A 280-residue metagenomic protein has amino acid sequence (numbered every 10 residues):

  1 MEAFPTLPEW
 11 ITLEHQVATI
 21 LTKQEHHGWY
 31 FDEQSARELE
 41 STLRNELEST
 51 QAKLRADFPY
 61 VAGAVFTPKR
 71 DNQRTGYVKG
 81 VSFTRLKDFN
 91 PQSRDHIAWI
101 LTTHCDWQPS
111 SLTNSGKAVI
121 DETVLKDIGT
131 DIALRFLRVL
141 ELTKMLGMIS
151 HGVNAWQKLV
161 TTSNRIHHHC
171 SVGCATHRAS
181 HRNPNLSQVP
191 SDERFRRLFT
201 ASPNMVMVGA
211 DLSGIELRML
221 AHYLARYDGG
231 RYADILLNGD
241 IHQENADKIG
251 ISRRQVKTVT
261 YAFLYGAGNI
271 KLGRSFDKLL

Functional and structural regions predicted by a protein language model:
M1-R194, T200, N204-V206, S213-E216 (+1 more regions): Conserved "right-hand" nucleotidyltransferase catalytic core of DNA-directed polymerases
E48, D106-T113, L224-N238: Cytochrome P450 catalytic domain signature, combining two hallmark sequence patches
P91, L236-N238, F263-A267: Short acidic alpha-helix initiation/capping motifs at coil-to-helix transition points, especially at protein N-termini
P190-S191, R197-A201, H222-Y227, L236-L237: Short, surface-exposed loop/turn microsegments at beta-strand edges and helix-strand junctions
R218-L220: Cytochrome P450 core scaffold surrounding the K-helix E-X-X-R motif and the conserved "meander" helix-loop region
N238-I251: Generic long, charged, amphipathic alpha-helical segments
R254-Y265: Short, amphipathic alpha-helical "recognition" segments used to contact nucleic acids or chromatin
I270: Residues within the helices of the helix-turn-helix
